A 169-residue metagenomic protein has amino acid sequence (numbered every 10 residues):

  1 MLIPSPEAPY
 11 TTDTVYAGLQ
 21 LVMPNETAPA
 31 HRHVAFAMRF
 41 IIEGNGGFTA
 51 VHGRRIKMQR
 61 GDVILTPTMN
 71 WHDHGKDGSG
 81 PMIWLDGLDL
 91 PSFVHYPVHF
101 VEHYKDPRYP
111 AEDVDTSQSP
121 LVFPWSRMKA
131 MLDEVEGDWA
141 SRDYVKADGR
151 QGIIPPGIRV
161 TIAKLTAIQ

Functional and structural regions predicted by a protein language model:
M1-T12, V101-I168: A short, N-terminal "cap"/entry segment at the start of jelly-roll beta-barrel domains of the cupin/DSBH fold
L2-P9, L19-T27: Asp/Glu-centered strand-loop micro-motifs enriched in Gly/Pro and often flanked by an aromatic residue
T12-V15, L21, H33-V34, P156-I158: Short, surface-exposed loop/turn motifs at beta-strand boundaries within globular domains
Y16-G18, A37, N70, G80-I83: Residues that flank catalytic or metal-binding motifs in active/ligand-binding sites
A17-Q20, G47-T49, G75, G87 (+1 more regions): A structural feature that tracks compact, well-ordered secondary-structure segments with a strong bias toward
M23-R60, T66-N70, G75, Q169: A short beta-strand-loop-beta hairpin characteristic of the jelly-roll/cupin
M38-F40, L65, S79-H99: A short hydrophobic beta-strand segment most commonly corresponding to one strand of the jelly-roll/cupin
H72, V98-H103: Peripheral, non-catalytic segments flanking oxidoreductase cores
